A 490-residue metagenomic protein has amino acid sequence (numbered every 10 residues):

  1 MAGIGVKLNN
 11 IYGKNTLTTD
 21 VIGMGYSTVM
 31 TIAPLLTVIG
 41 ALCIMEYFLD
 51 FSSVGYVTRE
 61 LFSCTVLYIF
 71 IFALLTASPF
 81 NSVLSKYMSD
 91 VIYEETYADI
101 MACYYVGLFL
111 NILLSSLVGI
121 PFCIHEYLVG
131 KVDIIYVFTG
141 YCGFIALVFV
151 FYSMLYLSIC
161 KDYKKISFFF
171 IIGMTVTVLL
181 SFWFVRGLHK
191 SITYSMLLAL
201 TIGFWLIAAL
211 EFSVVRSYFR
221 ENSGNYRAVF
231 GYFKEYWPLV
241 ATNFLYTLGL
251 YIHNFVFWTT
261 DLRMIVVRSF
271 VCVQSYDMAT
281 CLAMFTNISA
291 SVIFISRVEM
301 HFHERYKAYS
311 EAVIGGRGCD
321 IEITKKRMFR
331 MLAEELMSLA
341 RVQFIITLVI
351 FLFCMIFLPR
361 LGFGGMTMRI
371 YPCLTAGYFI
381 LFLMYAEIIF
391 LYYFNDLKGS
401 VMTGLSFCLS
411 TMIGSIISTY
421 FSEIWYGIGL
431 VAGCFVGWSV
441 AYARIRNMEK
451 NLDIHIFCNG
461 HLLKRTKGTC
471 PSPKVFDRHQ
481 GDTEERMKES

Functional and structural regions predicted by a protein language model:
M1-L42, E60-C64, F230-L239, I456-S490: N-terminal membrane topogenesis motif
E60-S89, T247, Y251, T280-R305: Small-residue-rich midsections of specific transmembrane alpha-helices
E94-Y104, D277-F357: Specific pore-lining/lateral-gate transmembrane helices of multi-pass inner-membrane transport and insertion machines
Y127-T139, K325-M337, V349-F379: Interfacial segments at transmembrane-helix termini and the short loops linking adjacent helices
V148-F168, A376-M402: Membrane-interface junctions at transmembrane-helix termini in multi-pass inner-membrane proteins
S153, F168-K190, I350, M402-E423: Alpha-helical transmembrane segments of multi-pass membrane transporters and transport-associated inner-membrane enzymes
F169-R216, I424-N447: Hydrophobic alpha-helical transmembrane segments
A199-E299: Transmembrane helical elements of multi-pass membrane transporters/channels
